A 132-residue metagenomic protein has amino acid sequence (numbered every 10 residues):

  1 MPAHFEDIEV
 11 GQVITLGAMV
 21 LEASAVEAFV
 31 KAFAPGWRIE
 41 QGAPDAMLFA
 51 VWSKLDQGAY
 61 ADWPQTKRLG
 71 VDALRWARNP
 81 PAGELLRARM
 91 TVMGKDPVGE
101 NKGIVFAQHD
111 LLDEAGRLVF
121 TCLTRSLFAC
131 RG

Functional and structural regions predicted by a protein language model:
M1-E9, P80-L85, R89-G132: HotDog/MaoC-like acyl-thioester-processing domains
M1-G70, R131: Hot-dog-fold acyl-thioester-processing enzymes
L16, L21, L48, L55 (+7 more regions): Generic detector of leucine side chains in alpha-helical contexts
W37-Q41, W76, D96-V98: Short helix-to-loop capping/linker segments positioned immediately adjacent to catalytic or ligand/cofactor-binding
D62-T91: Mid-chain, well-packed structural core segment of small domains
